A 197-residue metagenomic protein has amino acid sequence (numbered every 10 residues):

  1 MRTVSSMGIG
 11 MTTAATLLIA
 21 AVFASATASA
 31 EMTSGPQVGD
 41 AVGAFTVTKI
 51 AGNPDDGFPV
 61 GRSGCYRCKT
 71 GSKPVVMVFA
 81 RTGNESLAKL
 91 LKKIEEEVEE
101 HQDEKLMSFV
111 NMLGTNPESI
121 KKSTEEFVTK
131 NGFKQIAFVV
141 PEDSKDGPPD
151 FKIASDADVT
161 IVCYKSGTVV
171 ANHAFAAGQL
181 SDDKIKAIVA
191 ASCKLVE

Functional and structural regions predicted by a protein language model:
M1-T16: Bacterial N-terminal signal peptides that target proteins for export
T16-L18, T27-A28: Cleavable N-terminal signal peptides
F23-G52: N-proximal helix/coil linker or "cap" segments that precede and/or mark the start of modular domains
T46-V75, E95-E96: A short beta-strand-turn-helix
G61-A88, L106-F109: Short active-site neighborhood of thiol/selenol oxidoreductases, capturing the structured segment around
K89-F109: Conserved helix-turn-beta segment immediately C-terminal to the redox Cys motif in thioredoxin-like folds
E126-I153: Short, internal strand/loop/helix patches that form the active-site neighborhood or redox-interaction surface
T160-E197: Thiol-/selenol-based redox modules, centered on thioredoxin-like and closely related oxidoreductase domains
